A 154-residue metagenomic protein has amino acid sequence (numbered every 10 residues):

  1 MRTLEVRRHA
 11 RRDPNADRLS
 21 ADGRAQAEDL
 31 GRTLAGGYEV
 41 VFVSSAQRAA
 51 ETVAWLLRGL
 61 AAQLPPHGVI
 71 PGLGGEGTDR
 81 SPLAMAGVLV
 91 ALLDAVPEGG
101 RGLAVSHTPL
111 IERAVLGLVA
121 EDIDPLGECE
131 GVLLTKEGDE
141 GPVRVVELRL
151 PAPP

Functional and structural regions predicted by a protein language model:
M1, P151-P154: Short, low-complexity, intrinsically disordered N-terminal peptides in bacterial proteins
M1-A84, L118-K136: Active-site-proximal alpha-helix that buttresses catalytic centers in soluble enzyme cores
G87-L148, A152: Active-site-adjacent alpha-helix immediately C-terminal to a catalytic or transition-state-stabilizing loop
